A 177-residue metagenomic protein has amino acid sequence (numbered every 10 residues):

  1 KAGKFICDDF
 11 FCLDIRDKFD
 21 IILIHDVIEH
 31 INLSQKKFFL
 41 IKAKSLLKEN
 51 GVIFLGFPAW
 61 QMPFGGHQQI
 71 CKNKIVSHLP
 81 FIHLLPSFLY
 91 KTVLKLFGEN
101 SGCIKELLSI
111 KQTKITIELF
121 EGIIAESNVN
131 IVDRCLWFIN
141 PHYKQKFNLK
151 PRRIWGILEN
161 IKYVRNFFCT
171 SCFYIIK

Functional and structural regions predicted by a protein language model:
A2-C12: Conserved SAM-binding strand-loop segment of SAM-dependent methyltransferases
F11-L13, Y163-V164: Short, flexible, glycine/charge-rich loop motifs used to bind or transfer phosphoryl groups or to couple energy/partner
L13-D14, I31: Helix-loop segment at the mouth of the active site in Rossmann-fold oxidoreductases, especially SDR/KR enzymes
F19-D20: Local beta-strand N-terminus motif with an aromatic residue
L23: A conserved beta-strand element that flanks and buttresses the S-adenosyl-L-methionine
D26-H30: Short catalytic micro-motifs in class I SAM-dependent methyltransferases
I31-N32, L47-E49: Helix-to-beta-strand junctions that scaffold the AdoMet/dcAdoMet cofactor pocket in Class I SAM-dependent enzymes
L33-K42, V52-Y174: S-adenosyl-L-methionine-dependent methyltransferase catalytic module, highlighting the catalytic core
